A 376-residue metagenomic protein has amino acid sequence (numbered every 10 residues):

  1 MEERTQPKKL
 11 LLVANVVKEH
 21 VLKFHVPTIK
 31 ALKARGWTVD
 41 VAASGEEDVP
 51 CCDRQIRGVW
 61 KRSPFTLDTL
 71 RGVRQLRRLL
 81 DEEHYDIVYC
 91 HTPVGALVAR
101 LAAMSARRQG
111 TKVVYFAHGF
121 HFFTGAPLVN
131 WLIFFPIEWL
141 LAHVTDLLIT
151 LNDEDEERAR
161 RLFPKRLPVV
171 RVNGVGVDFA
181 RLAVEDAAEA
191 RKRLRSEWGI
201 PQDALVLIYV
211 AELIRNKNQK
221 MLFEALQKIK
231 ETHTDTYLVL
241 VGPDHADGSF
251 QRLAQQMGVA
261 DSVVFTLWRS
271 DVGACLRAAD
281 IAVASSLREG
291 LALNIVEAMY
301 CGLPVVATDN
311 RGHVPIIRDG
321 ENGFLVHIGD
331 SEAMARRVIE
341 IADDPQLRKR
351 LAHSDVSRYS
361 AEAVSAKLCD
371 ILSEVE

Functional and structural regions predicted by a protein language model:
L22-P27, L205-K228, H245-G248, E332: A conserved mid-protein helix/loop that constitutes part of the nucleotide-sugar donor-binding site
A42-E47, G176-V177, V210, I214 (+1 more regions): Glycosyltransferase donor-sugar binding loop
R57, H143-A188: Donor nucleotide-sugar binding/catalytic pocket of nucleotide-sugar-dependent glycosyltransferases
C90-A96, A117: Short His-centered aromatic/hydrophobic patch
Q251-L267: Nucleotide-activated donor-binding/catalytic signature segment of Leloir-type glycosyltransferases, i.e., the conserved
W268, L287: Aromatic "clamp/platform" in nucleotide-sugar-dependent glycosyltransferases that forms part of the donor/acceptor
P304-A307, I317: Short hydrophobic beta-strand element within catalytic cores of glycosyltransferases and related nucleotide-activated
D319-G320, F324-S331, E340-P345: Conserved acidic donor-binding segment of nucleotide-sugar-dependent glycosyltransferases
